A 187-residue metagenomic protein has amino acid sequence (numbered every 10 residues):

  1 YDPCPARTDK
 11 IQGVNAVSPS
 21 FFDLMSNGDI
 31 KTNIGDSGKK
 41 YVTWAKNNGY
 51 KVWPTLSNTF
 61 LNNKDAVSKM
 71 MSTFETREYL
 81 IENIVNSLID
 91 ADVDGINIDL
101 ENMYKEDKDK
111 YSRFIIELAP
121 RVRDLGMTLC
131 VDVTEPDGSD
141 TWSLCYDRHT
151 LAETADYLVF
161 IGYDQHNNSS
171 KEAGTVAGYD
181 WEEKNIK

Functional and structural regions predicted by a protein language model:
Y1-N83: Glycan-recognition patch characteristic of GH18 chitinases/ENGases and related GlcNAc/peptidoglycan-binding proteins
P5-I11, V85, C145-T154: Mature extracellular/periplasmic domains of secretome proteins
N15, N48-V52, D92-D94, L125-M127 (+1 more regions): Short, well-ordered coil/turn segments that N-cap beta-strands
V17, I98, L158: Conserved, mostly hydrophobic/aromatic
F21, P54-N58, L100-N102, V131-E135 (+1 more regions): A cross-domain feature marking catalytic cores of carbohydrate-active enzymes and several ubiquitous metabolic/repair
S26-D36, K105-K187: Substrate-binding surface in catalytic domains of secreted glycosidases
A45, L88, V122: Hydrophobic pocket-lining residues that define ligand/cofactor binding sites across diverse proteins
L61-V67, I96, Y163-S169: Substrate-binding clefts and substrate-entry loops adjacent to catalytic sites of polymer-processing enzymes acting on
